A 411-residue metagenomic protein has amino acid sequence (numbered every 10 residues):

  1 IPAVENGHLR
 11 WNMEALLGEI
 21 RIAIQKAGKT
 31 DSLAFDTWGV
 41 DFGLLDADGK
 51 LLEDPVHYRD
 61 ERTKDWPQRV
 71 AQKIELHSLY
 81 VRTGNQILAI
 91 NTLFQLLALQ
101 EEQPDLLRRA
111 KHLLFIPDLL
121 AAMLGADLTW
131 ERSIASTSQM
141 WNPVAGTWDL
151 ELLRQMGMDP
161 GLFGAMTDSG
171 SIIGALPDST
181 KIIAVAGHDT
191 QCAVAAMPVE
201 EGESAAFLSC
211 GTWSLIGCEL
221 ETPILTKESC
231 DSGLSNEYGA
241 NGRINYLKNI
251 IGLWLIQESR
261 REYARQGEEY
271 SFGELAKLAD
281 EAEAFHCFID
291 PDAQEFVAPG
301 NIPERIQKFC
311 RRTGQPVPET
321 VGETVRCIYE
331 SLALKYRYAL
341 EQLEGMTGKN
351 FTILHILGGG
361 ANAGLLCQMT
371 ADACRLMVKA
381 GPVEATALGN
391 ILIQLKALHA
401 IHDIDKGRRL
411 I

Functional and structural regions predicted by a protein language model:
I1-E53, V81, R109, S179-V185 (+1 more regions): N-terminal glycine/serine-rich phosphate-binding loop of ATP-dependent small-molecule kinases, especially carbohydrate
I1-P2, R59-E61: A short acidic/small-residue loop/turn micro-motif
N12, D60, D189: Short, conserved phosphate/pyrophosphate- and ester-handling motifs at nucleotide-, phospho-/glycolipid
Q25, K29-R59, T83-T92, P117 (+3 more regions): Short beta-strand-loop/turn "lid" adjacent to the catalytic site in phosphate-handling enzymes
D36-V40, S169-G170, C210-W213, I353-A361: Glycine-rich beta-strand-to-loop/alpha-helix junction loops that act as flexible
K64, A71-T83, A89, F94-T129 (+6 more regions): Active-site core segments that coordinate phosphate-bearing ligands/cofactors across diverse enzyme families
L150-S171, I391: A conserved helix-loop-beta module that forms one wall/lid of the active-site cleft in ATP-utilizing catalytic domains
